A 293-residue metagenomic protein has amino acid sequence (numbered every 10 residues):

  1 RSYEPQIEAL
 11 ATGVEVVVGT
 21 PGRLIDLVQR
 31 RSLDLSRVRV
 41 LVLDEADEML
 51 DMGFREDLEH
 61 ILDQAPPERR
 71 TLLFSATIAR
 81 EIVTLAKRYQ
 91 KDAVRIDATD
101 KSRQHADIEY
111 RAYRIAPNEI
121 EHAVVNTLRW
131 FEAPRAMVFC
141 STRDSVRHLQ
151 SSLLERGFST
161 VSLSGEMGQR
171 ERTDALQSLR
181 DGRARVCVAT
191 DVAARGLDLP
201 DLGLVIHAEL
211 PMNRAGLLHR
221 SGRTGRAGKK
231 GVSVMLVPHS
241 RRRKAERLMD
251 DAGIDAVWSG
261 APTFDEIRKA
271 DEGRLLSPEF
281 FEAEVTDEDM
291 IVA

Functional and structural regions predicted by a protein language model:
R1-A293: Conserved helicase RecA-like core
